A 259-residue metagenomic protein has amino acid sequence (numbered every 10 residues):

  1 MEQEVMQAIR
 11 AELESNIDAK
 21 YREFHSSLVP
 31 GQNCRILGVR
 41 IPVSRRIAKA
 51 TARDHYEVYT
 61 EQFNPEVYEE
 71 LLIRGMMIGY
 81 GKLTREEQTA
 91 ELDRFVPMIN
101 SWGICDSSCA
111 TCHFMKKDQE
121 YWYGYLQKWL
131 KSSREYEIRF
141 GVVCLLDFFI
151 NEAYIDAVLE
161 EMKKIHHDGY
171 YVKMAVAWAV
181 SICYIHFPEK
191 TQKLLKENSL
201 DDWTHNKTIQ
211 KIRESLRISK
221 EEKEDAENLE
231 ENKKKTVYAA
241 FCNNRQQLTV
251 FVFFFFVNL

Functional and structural regions predicted by a protein language model:
M1-C242: Alpha-helical scaffold domains
N243-N244, N258: Intrinsic-disorder-associated, low-complexity terminal segments enriched in Asp/Asn/His/Tyr and depleted of Lys/Arg
Q246-L248: Cationic, low-complexity basic patches in intrinsically disordered or flexible, solvent-exposed regions
V250-L259: Hydrophobic alpha-helical signal peptides and transmembrane signal-/tail-anchor segments that drive secretory-pathway
